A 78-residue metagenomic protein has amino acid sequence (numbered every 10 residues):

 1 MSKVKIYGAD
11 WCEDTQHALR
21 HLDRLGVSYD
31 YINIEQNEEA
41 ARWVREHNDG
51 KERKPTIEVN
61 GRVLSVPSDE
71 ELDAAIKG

Functional and structural regions predicted by a protein language model:
M1-L25: Local sequence-structure signature of Cys/Sec-based thiol-disulfide redox active-site neighborhoods
K3-K5, S28-D30, G61-R62: Short active-site oxyanion
E13, Q36, L64: Glycine-/small-residue-rich active-site loops that bind phosphorylated ligands and cofactors
S28-A41: Thiol-based oxidoreductase modules, predominantly thioredoxin-like and allied folds used for disulfide exchange
R42-E46: Short, charge-rich, low-complexity interaction segments located in flexible loops at or near secondary-structure
N48-I57: Structural micro-motif
V59-G78: Non-catalytic, surface beta->alpha helical segment in thiol-disulfide oxidoreductase systems
